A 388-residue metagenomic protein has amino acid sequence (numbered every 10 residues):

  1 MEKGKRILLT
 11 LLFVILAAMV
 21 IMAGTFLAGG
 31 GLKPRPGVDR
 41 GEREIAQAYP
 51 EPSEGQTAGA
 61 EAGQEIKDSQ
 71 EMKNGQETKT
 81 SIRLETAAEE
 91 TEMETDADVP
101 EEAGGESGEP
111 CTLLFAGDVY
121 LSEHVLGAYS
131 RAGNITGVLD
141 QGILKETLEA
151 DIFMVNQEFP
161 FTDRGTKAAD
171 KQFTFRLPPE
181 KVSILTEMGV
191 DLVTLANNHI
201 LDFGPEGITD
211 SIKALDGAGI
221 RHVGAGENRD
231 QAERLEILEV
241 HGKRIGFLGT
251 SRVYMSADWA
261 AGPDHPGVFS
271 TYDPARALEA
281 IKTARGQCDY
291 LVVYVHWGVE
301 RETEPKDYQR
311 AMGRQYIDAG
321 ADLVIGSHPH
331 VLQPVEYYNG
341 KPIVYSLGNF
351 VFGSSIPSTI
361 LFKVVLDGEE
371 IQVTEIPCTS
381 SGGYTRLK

Functional and structural regions predicted by a protein language model:
M1-L8: Short, Lys/Arg-rich N-terminal segment immediately upstream of the first membrane anchor
L8-E54, G59, Q76-K79, L84-K388: Acidic, metal/ion-coordinating pockets
E61-K79: Compositionally biased, intrinsically disordered low-complexity segments enriched for polar/charged residues
